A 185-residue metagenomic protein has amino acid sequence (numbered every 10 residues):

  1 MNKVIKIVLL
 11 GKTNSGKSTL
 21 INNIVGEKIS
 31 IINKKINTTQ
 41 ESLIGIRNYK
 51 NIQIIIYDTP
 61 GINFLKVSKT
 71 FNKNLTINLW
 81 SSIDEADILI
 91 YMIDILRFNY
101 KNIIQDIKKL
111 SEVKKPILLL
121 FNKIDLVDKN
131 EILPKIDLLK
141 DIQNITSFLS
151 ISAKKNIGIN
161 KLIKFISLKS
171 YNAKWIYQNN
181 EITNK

Functional and structural regions predicted by a protein language model:
M1-I83, I88, I93: Conserved G1/Walker A P-loop phosphate-binding module
K3, Y91-M92, F121, N179-I182: A short, structure-level motif marking secondary-structure boundaries and short turns
I21-N22, Q40, I44, P60 (+4 more regions): Conserved protein kinase catalytic domain
I29, L65-S68, K101, K129-I132 (+1 more regions): Active-site-proximal flexible loops/turns
I36-T38, P60-N63, I95-F98, I124-V127 (+1 more regions): Conserved nucleotide-binding/hydrolysis micro-motifs of P-loop NTPases
N48-Q53, N74-F148: Conserved C-terminal guanine-recognition region of P-loop GTPase G domains, centered on the G4
K115-P116, D125-N184: Canonical P-loop GTPase G-domain recognition
